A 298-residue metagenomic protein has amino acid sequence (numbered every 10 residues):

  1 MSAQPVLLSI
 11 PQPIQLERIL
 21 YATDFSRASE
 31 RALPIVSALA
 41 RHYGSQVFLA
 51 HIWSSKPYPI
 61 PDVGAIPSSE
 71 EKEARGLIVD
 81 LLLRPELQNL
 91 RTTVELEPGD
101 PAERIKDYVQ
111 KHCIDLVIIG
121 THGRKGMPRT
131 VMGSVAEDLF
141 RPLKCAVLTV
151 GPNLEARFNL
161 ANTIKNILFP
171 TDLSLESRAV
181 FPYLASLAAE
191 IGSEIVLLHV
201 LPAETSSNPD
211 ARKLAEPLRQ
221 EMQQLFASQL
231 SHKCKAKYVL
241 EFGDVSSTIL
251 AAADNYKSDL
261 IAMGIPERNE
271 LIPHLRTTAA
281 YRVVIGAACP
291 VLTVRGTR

Functional and structural regions predicted by a protein language model:
M1-S9, Q15, K106-R157, A252-R298: Gly/Ser-rich helix-loop-strand patches that form or flank binding pockets for ribonucleotide-derived cofactors
L7-S68, N162-D210, S228-L230, K235 (+2 more regions): Small/aliphatic-rich secondary-structure junction motif
S37, L82, E137, A185 (+3 more regions): Active-site phosphate/pyrophosphate- and oxyanion-stabilizing loops and adjacent acidic/basic residues in soluble
A65-G76, D210-L218: A short acidic, glycine-rich active-site loop that binds or catalyzes chemistry on phosphate/adenosine moieties
R84-L90, S228-K233: Short helix-capping segments at alpha-helix termini
R91-V94, K235-Y238: Rossmann-fold cofactor-recognition segment
L96-I105, L240-T248: Charged docking surfaces used in two-component/phosphorelay signaling
